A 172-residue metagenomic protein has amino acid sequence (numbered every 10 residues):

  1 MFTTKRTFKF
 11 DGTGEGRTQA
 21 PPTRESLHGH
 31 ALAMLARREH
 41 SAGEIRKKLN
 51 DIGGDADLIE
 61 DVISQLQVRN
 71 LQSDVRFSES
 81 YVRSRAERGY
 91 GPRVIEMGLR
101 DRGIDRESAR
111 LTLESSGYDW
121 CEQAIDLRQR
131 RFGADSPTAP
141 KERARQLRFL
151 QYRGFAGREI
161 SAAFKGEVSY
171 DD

Functional and structural regions predicted by a protein language model:
M1-D172: An alpha-helical, amphipathic repeat domain used for nucleic-acid recognition, typified by the mTERF helical solenoid
